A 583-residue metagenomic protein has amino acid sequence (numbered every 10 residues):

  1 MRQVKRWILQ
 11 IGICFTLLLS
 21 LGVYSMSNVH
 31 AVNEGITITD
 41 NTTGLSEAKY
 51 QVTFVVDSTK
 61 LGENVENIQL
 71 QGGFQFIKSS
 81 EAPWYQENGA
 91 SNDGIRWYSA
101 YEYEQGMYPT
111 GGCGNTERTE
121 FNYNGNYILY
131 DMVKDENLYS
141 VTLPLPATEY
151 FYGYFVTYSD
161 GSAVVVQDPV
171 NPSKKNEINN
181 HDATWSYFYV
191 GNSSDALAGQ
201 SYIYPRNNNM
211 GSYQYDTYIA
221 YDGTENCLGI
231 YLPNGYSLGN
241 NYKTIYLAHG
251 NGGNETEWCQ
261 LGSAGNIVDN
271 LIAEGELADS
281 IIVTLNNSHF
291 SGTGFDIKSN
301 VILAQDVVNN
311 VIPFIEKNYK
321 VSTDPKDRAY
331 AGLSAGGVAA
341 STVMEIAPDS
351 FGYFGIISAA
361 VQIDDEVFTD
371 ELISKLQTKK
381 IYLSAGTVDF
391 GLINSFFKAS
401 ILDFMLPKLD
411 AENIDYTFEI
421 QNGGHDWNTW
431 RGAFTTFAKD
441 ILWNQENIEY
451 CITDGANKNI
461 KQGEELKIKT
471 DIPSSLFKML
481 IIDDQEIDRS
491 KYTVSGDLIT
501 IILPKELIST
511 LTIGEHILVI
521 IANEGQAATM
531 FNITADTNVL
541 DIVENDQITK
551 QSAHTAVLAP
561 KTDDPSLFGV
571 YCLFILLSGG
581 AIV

Functional and structural regions predicted by a protein language model:
V23-A31, E446-N459, L480, G525-S578: Intrinsically disordered, low-complexity repeat and linker tracts
L45, T53-A147, T157-V190: Aromatic-rich carbohydrate-binding modules that target alpha-glucans
L61-G62, V133, D182-S237: N-terminal cap/lid segment of alpha/beta-hydrolase-fold proteins
P144-T148, K505-G514: Surface-exposed, short loops/turns at beta-strand junctions within beta-sandwich domains
G229, N240-G252: Short beta-strand element of the alpha/beta-hydrolase
N251-N318: Cap/lid segment of the alpha/beta-hydrolase catalytic domain
K317, D324-K375: Primarily recognizes the serine-hydrolase "nucleophile elbow" in alpha/beta-hydrolase and SGNH/GDSL folds
S384, D389-I448: C-terminal catalytic histidine-bearing segment of alpha/beta-hydrolase fold enzymes
